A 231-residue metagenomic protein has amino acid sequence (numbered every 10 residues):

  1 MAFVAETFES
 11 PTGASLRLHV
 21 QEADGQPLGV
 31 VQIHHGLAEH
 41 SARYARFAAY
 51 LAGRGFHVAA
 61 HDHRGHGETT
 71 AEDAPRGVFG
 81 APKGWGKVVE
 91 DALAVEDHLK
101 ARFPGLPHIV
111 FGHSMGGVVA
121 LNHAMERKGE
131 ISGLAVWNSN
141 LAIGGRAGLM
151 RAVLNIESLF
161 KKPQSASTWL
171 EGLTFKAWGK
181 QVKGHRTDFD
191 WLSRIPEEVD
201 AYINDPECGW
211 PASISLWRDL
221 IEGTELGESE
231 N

Functional and structural regions predicted by a protein language model:
M1-G25: N-terminal cap/lid segment of alpha/beta-hydrolase-fold proteins
L28, H35-E39, S114: Active-site glycine-rich loops that stabilize anionic/oxyanionic intermediates across multiple enzyme folds
R43, A48-R76: Conserved alpha/beta-hydrolase
G80-K100: Alpha/beta-hydrolase active-site loop
F103-S114: Alpha/beta-hydrolase fold nucleophile elbow
G112-N122: Glycine-rich nucleophile elbow surrounding the catalytic serine of serine-hydrolase chemistry
N122-E207: Alpha/beta-hydrolase-fold enzymes
S215-N231: Conserved serine/cysteine hydrolase catalytic core
